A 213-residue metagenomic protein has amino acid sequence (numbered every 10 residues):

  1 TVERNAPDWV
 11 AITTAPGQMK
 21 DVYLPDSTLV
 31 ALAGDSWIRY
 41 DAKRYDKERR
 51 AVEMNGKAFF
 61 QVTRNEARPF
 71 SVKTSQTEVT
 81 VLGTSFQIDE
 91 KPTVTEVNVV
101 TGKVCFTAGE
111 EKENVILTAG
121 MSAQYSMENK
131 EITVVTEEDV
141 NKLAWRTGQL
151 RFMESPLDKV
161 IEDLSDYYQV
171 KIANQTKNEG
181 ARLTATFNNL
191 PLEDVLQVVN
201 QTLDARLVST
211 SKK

Functional and structural regions predicted by a protein language model:
T1-K213: A residue-level detector for the "anchor" residue at the start of short, highly conserved motifs
